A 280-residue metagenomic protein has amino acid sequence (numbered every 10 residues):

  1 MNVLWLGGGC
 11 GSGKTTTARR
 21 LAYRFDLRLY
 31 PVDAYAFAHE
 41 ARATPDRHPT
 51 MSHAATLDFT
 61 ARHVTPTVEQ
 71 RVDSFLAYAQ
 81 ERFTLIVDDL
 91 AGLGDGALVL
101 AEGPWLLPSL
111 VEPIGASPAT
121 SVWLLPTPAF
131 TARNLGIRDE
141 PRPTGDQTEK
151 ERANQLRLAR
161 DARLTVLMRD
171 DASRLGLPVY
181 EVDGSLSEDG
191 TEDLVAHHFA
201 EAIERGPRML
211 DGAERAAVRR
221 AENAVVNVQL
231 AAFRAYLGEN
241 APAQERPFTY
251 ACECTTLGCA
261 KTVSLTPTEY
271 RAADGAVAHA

Functional and structural regions predicted by a protein language model:
L6: Hydrophobic anchor at the beta1->P-loop junction of P-loop NTPases
G11-S12: ATP-binding Walker
T15: Walker A/P-loop
F25-A43: Short beta-strand-centered segment that lines the nucleotide-binding/catalytic pocket of NTP-utilizing
A38-A101, W105: ATP-dependent small-molecule kinase phosphotransfer cores that center on conserved nucleotide phosphate-binding segments
P118-V166: A glycine- and Lys/Arg-enriched "phosphate-lid" helix/loop adjacent to the NTP-binding pocket of small-molecule kinases
V166-A221: NTP-dependent small-molecule kinase module
M209-A280: Polybasic/polar functional segments that serve as interface/processing modules
